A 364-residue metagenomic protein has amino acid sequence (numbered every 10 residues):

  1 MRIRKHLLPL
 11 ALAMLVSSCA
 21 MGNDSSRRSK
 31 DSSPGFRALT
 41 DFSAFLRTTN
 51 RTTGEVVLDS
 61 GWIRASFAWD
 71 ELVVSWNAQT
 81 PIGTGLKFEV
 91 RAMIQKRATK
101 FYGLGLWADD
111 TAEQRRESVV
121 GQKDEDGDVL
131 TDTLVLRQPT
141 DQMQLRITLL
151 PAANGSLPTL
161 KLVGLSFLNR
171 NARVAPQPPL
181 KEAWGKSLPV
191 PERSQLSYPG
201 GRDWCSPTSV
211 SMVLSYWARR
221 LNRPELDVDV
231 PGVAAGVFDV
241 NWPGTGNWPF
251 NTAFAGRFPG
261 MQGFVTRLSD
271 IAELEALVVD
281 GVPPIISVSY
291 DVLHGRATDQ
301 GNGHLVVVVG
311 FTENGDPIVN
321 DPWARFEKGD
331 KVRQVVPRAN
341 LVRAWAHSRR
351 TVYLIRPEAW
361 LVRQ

Functional and structural regions predicted by a protein language model:
M1-L8: Bacterial N-terminal signal peptides that target proteins for export
P9-S18: Bacterial N-terminal signal peptides
S17-R37: Bacterial Sec-dependent signal peptides at the C-terminal "C-region" and cleavage site
S25-R27, T148-G244, D299-G301, T312: Active-site-adjacent structural segments surrounding the nucleophilic cysteine of cysteine proteases and isopeptidases
S33-T49, R64-F67, G83, K87 (+5 more regions): Noncatalytic regulatory segments and standalone regulatory/sensor domains
G35, P224-Q364: Conserved active-site-adjacent core of cysteine acyl-enzyme catalytic domains
T52-S66: Short beta-strands within extracellular/lumenal beta-sheet-rich domains
A68-T80: A short beta-strand element within beta-rich, extracytoplasmic domains of secreted/secretory-pathway proteins
